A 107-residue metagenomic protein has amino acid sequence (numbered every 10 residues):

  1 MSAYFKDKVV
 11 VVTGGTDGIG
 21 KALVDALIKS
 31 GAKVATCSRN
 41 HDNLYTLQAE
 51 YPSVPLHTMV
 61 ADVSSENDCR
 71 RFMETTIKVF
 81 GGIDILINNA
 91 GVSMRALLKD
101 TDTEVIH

Functional and structural regions predicted by a protein language model:
M1-V11: Flexible N-terminal pre-Rossmann segment of NAD(P)-dependent oxidoreductases
V9, T16-D17: Conserved glycine-rich cofactor-binding loop
G20-K21: N-terminal Rossmann-fold NAD(P) dinucleotide-binding loop
S30-T46: Conserved glycine-rich Rossmann-like NAD(P)H-binding loop of the short-chain dehydrogenase/reductase
L44, C69-T76: A conserved hydrophobic alpha-helix of the Rossmann-fold in NAD(P)-dependent oxidoreductases
V54-P55, T75-N88, M94: A glycine-rich helix->loop->beta "capping" turn within Rossmann-like NAD(P)(H)-dependent oxidoreductase domains
A61-F72, T103: The beta1-alpha1 cofactor-binding region of Rossmann-like NAD(H)/NADP(H)-dependent oxidoreductases
L97-L98, D102-H107: Substrate-binding pocket helix/loop in short-chain dehydrogenase/reductase
